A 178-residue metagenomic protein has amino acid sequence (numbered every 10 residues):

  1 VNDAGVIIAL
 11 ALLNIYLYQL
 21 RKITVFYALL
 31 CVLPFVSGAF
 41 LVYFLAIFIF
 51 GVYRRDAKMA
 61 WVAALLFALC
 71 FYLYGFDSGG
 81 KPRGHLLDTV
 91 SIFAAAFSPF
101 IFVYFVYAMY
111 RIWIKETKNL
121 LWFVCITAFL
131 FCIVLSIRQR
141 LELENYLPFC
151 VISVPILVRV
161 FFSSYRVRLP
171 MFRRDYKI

Functional and structural regions predicted by a protein language model:
V1-G5, E142-N145: Membrane-embedded glycan-lipid processing machinery
G5, A11-T24, V52: Membrane-interface transmembrane helices that cradle and orient dolichyl/undecaprenyl
N14, I23-A39, C132-I133: Membrane-interface alpha helices of multi-pass inner-membrane proteins
C31-F44, I49-A108, S136-N145: Transmembrane catalytic cores of multi-pass membrane glycosyltransferases and polysaccharide-assembly enzymes
R55-A64, E116-N119, V167-K177: Membrane-interfacial entry segments at the cytosolic side of transmembrane helices
A60, Y104-C125: Membrane-interface helix-loop-helix junctions at transmembrane boundaries of multi-pass membrane enzymes, predominantly
V124-E142: Transmembrane-helix signature of polytopic, lipid-linked glycan biosynthesis machinery
R140-L169: Hydrophobic/aromatic-rich transmembrane helices and adjacent perimembrane loops
